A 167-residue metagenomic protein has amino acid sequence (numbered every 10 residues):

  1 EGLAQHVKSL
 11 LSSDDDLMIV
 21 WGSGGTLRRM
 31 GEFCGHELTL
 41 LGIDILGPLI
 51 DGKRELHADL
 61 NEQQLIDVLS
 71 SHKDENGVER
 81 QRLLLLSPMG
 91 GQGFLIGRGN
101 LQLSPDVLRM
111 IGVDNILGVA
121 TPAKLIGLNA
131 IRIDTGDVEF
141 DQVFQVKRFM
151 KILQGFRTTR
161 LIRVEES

Functional and structural regions predicted by a protein language model:
E1-D16, W21-D74, R80-P105: Conserved mixed alpha/beta catalytic, RNA-binding, or beta-rich assembly cores of soluble enzyme, regulatory
A4, E37-L38, N76-L86, G90-S167: ATP/nucleoside-binding phosphotransfer catalytic cores, i.e., glycine-rich phosphate-binding loops
